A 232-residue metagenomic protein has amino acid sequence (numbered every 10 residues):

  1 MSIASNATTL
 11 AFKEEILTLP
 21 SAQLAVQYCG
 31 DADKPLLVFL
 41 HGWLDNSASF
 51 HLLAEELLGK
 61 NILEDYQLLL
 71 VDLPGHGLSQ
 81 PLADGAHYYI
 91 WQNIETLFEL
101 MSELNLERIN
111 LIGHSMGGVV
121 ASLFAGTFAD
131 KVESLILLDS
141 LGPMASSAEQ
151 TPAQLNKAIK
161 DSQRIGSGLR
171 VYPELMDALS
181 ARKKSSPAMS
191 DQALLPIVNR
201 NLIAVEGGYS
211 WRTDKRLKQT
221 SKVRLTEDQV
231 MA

Functional and structural regions predicted by a protein language model:
M1-V38, L58-Y66, L106-E107, G142: Alpha/beta-hydrolase fold catalytic core
L19-A22, L58, E64-I112: Active-site loop/oxyanion-hole signature of alpha/beta-hydrolase fold enzymes
C29-P81: Conserved HGGG/HGGXW glycine-rich cap/lid loop of the alpha/beta-hydrolase fold
L57, F124-F128: Aromatic pocket-lining residues of Rossmann-like dinucleotide-binding sites
G113, G117, A121: Gly/Ala-rich beta-loop-alpha elbow adjacent to hydrolase catalytic centers
G126, E133-E174: Flexible "cap/lid" loop of the alpha/beta hydrolase fold
S162-S167, D177-M189, Q219-K222: Helix-loop "lid/cap" segments that line or gate small-molecule binding pockets
I203-A232: Conserved serine/cysteine hydrolase catalytic core
